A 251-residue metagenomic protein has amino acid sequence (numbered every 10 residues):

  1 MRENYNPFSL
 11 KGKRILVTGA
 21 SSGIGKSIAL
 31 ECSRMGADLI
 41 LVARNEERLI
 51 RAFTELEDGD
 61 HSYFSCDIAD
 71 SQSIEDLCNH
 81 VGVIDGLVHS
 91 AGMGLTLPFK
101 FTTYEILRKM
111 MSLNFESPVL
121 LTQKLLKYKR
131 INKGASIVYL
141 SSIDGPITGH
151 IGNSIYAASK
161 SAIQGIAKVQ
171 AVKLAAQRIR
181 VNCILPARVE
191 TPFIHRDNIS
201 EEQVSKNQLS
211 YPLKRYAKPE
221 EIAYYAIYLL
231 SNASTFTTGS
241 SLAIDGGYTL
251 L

Functional and structural regions predicted by a protein language model:
R2-S9, I227, T238-L251: Short C-terminal tail/terminal secondary-structure segment of NAD(P)H-dependent dehydrogenase/reductase domains
S21-S22: Conserved glycine-rich cofactor-binding loop
P98-F99, T103-M111, Q203, N207: Substrate-binding pocket helix/loop in short-chain dehydrogenase/reductase
T122, S159, A167: Active-site helix of classical SDR
K127, V172-K173, T235: Alpha-helical segment proximal to the catalytic Tyr-Lys
A175, R180, T237-G239: Short, small/polar-rich loop/turn modules that mediate ligand/substrate recognition or access, typified
C183, S205-A233, T237, G246: C-terminal helical subdomain
